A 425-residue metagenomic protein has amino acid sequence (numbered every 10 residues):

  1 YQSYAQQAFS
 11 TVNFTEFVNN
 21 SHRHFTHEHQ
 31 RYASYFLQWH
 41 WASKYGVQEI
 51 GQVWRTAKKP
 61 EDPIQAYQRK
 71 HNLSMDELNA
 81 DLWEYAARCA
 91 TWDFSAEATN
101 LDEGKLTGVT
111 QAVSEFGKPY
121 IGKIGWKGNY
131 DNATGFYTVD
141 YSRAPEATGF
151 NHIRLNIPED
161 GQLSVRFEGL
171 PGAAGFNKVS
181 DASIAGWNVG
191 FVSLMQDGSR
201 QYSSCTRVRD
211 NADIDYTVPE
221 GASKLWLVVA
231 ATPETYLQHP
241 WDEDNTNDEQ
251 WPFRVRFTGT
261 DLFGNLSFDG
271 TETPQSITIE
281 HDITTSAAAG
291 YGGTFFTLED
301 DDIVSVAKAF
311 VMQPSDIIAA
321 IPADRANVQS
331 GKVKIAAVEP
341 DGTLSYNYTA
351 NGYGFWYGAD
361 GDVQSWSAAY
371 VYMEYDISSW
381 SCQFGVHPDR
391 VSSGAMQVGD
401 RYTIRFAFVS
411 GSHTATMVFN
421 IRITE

Functional and structural regions predicted by a protein language model:
Y1-K44, Q48, R55-R88: Acidic/His/Gly-enriched intrinsically disordered linker/tail segments that often contain short helix/coil "MoRF-like"
K59-D282, G290: Beta/coil-rich, acidic/histidine-enriched accessory regions frequently appended to metallopeptidases
R154-I157, T271-G361: Solvent-exposed, low-complexity, repeat-rich "mucin-like" stalks and linkers
D197-A212, Y348-Y370: Solvent-exposed serine/threonine-rich low-complexity stretches and specific carbohydrate-binding patches
V218-G221, V391-G399: Surface-exposed, short loops/turns at beta-strand junctions within beta-sandwich domains
N351, D360-G394: Strand-loop-strand motifs at the edges of beta-sheets in extracellular beta-sandwich domains
M396-S410: A short beta-strand micro-motif common to beta-rich folds, especially ectodomain repeats
H413-E425: C-terminal edge beta-strand
